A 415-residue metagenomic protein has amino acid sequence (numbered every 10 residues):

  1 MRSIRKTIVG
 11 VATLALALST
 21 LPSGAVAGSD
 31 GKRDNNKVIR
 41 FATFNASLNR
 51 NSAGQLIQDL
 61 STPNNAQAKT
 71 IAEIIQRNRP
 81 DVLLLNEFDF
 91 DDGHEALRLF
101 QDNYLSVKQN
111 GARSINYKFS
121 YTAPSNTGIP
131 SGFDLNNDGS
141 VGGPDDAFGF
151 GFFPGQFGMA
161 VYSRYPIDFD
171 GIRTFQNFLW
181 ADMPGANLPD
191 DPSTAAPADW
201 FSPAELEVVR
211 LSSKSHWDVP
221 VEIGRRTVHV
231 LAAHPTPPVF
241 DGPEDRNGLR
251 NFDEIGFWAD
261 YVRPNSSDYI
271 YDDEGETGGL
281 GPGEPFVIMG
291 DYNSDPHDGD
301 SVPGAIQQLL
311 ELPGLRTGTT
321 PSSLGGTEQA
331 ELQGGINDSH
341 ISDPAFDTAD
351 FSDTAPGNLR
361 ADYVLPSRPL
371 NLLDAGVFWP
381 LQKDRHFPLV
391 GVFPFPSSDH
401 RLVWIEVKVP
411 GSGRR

Functional and structural regions predicted by a protein language model:
S3-A25: Secretory targeting and sorting signals
P22-M159, P189-R210, G224-V228, D241-P243 (+6 more regions): N-terminal, active-site-proximal structural segment of metallo-dependent hydrolase catalytic domains
G28, P166-T174, F178, D182-P184 (+4 more regions): Metal-dependent phosphoester-hydrolase catalytic domains
T43, M159-V161, H216-P220, A232 (+2 more regions): Conserved hydrophobic/aromatic beta-strand scaffold that supports enzyme active sites
N45, Y121-P124, Q176, H234 (+1 more regions): Residues at the C-termini of beta-strands that transition into short coil/loop
A46, E87-F88, Y165, P235 (+1 more regions): Active-site metal-binding loops of divalent metal-dependent hydrolases
D145-L188, S213: A substrate-binding/cap region within the structured catalytic cores of diverse enzymes
V228-R250: Active-site His/acidic residue clusters
